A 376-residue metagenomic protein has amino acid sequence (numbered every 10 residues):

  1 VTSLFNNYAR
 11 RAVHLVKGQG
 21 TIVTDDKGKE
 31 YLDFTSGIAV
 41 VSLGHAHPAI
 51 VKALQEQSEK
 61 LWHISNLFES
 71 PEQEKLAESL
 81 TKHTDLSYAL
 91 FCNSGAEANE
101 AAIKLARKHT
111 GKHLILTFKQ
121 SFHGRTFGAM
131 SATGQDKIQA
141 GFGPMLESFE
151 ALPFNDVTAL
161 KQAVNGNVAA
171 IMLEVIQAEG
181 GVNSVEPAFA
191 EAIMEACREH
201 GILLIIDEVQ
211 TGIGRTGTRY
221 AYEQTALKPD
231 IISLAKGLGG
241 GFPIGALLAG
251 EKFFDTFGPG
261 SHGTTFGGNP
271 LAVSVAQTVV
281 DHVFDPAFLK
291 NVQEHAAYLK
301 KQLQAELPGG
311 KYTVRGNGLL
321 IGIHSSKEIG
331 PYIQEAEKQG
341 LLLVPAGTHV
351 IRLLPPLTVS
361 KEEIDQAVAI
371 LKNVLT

Functional and structural regions predicted by a protein language model:
V1-T376: Conserved N-terminal phosphate-binding loop of PLP-dependent enzymes in the Aspartate aminotransferase
